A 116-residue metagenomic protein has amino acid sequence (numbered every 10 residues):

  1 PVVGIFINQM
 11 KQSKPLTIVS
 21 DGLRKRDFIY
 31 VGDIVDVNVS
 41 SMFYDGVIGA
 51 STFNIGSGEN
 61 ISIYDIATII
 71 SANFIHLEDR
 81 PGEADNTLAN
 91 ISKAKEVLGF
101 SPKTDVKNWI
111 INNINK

Functional and structural regions predicted by a protein language model:
N8-K116: C-terminal substrate-binding subdomain of Rossmann-fold SDR/epimerase-dehydratase oxidoreductases
